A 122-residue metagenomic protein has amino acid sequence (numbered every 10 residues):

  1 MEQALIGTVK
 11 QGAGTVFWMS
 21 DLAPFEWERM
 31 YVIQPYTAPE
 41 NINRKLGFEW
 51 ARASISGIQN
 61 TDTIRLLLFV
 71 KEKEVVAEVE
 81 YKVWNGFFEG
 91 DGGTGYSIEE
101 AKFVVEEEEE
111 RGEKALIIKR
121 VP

Functional and structural regions predicted by a protein language model:
M1-L5, M30, L67, F103: Generic hydrophobic, helix-prone segments enriched in Leu/Val/Ile
M1-P24: N-terminal, charge-rich interaction modules
I6, Q11-A13, L46, G92-T94 (+1 more regions): Feature targets compositionally biased, intrinsically disordered low-complexity regions with long contiguous runs
T8, T15, T37, T61-T63 (+1 more regions): Residue-identity detector for threonine
M19-N85: Mature extracytoplasmic domains of secretory-pathway proteins
N85-P122: C-terminal partner/receptor-binding element of secreted or periplasmic proteins
